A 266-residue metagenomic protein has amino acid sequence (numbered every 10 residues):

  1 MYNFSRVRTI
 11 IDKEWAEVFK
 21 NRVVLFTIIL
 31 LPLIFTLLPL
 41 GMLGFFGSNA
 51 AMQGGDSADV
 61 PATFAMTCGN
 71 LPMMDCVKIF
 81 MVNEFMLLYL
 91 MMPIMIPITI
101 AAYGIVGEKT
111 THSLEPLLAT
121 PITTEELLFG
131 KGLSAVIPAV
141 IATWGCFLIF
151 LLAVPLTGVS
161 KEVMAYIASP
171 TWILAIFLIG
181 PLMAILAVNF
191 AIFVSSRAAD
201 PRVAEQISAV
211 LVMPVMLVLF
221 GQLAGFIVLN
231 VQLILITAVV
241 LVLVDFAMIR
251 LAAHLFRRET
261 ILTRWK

Functional and structural regions predicted by a protein language model:
M1-P32, W265: Aromatic- and glycine-rich beta-strand/loop motifs that create alpha-glucan
Y2, G104, R197, V244-K266: Junction motif at the cytosolic side of a transmembrane helix
V18, P97-P116: Transmembrane helix boundary and interhelical loop/hinge segments in multi-pass membrane proteins
F19-F26, A102, V163-V212: A structural motif at transmembrane helix-loop-helix junctions in multipass membrane proteins
K20-G54, F85-I98, I141, L211-Q222 (+1 more regions): Hydrophobic alpha-helical transmembrane segments of multi-pass membrane transport/permease proteins
A50-L71, C76, I149-F177, V228-N230: Membrane-interfacial helix-loop-helix connectors in multipass membrane proteins
M92, P97, T124-A153: Selective transmembrane-helix segments that form parts of the transport pathway or gating/packing helices in multipass
P116-T124: Short helix-to-coil transition segments within interhelical loops that connect adjacent transmembrane helices
